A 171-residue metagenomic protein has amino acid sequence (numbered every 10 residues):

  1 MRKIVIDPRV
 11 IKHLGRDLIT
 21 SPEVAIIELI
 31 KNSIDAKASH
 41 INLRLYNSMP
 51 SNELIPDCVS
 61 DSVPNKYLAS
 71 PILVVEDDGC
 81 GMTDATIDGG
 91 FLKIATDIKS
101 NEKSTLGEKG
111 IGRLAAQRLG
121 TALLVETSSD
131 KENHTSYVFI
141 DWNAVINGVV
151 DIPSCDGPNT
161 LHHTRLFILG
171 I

Functional and structural regions predicted by a protein language model:
M1-L68, A85-L92: Bergerat-fold GHKL ATPase/HATPase_c domain
A25, S70, K103-T105: A generic hydrophobic-helix recognition signal that picks specific residues within alpha-helical hydrophobic
N32, D97-K99: PAS/GAF/H-NOX family sensory domains and closely associated sensor/linker modules
M49, A95-T96, L124: Residue-level detector of secondary-structure transition/capping positions
A69-L73, T164: Short beta-strand element(s) in the Bergerat
D77: Acidic ATP/Mg2+-coordinating residue in the GHKL
G81-T83: A short glycine-centered beta->alpha linker in the GHKL/HATPase_c
G89, S100-I171: GHKL-type ATPase core
